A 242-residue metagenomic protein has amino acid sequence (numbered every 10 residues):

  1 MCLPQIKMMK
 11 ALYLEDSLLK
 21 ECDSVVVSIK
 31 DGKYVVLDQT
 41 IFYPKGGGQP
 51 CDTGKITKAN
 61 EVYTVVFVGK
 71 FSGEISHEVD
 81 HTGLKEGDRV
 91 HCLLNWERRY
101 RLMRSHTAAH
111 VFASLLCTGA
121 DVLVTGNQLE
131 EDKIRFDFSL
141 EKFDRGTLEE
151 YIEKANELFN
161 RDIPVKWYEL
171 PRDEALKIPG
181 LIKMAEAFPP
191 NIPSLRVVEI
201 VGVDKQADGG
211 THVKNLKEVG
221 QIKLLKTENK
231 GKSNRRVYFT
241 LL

Functional and structural regions predicted by a protein language model:
C2-L242: A glycine- and charged-residue-rich anion-binding loop/surface
